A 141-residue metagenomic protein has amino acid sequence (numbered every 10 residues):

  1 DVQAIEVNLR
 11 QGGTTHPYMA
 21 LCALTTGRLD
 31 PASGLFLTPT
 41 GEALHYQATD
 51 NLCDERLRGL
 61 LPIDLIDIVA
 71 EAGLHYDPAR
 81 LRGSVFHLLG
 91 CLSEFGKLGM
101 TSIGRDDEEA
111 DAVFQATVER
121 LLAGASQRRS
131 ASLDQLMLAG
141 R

Functional and structural regions predicted by a protein language model:
D1-R141: ATP-dependent carboxylate activation and anion-phosphoryl transfer catalytic cores that bind Mg-ATP to form
